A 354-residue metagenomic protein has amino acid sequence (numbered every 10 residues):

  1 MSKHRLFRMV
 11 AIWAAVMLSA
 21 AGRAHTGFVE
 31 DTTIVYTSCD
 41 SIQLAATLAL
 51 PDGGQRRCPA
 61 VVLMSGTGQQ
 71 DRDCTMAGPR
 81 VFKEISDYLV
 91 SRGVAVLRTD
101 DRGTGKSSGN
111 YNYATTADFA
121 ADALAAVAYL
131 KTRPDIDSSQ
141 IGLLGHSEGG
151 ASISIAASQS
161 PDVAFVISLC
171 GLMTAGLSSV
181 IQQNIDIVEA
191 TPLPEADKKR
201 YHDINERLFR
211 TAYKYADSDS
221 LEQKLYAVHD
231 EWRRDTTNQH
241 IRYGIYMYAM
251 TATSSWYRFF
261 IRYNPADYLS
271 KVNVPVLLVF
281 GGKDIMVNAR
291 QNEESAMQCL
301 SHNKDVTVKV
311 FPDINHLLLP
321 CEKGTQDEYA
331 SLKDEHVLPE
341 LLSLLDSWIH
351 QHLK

Functional and structural regions predicted by a protein language model:
H25-R56: N-terminal cap/lid segment of alpha/beta-hydrolase-fold proteins
R57-G66: Short beta-strand element of the alpha/beta-hydrolase
E84-K106: Conserved alpha/beta-hydrolase
Y113-R133: Alpha/beta-hydrolase active-site loop
I136-S147: Alpha/beta-hydrolase fold nucleophile elbow
L169-K271: Accessory cap/linker subdomain of secreted extracellular hydrolases
V272, L278-F280: Short beta-strand/loop motif that positions the catalytic acidic residue of the alpha/beta-hydrolase fold
V274, N288-C299: Short alpha-helix in the alpha/beta-hydrolase fold that links the catalytic acid
